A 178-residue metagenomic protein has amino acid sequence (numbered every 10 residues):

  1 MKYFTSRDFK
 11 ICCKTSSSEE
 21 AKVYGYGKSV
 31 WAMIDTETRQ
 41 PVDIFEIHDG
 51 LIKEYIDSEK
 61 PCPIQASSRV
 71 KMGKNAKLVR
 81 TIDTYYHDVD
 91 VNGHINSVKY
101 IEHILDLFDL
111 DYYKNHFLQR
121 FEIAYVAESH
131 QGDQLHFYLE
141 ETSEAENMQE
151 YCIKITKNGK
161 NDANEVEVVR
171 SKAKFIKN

Functional and structural regions predicted by a protein language model:
M1-Q65, Y125-Q131, E140-N178: HotDog/MaoC-like acyl-thioester-processing domains
Y26, G73-T81, R120, Q134-H136 (+1 more regions): Intrinsic-disorder/low-complexity, polar/charged segments enriched in Ser/Thr/Lys/Arg/Asp/Glu/Gln
A32-F117: Hot-dog-fold acyl-thioester-processing enzymes
I101-A145, K154-I155: Glycine/small-residue-rich hydrophobic helix-like segments
